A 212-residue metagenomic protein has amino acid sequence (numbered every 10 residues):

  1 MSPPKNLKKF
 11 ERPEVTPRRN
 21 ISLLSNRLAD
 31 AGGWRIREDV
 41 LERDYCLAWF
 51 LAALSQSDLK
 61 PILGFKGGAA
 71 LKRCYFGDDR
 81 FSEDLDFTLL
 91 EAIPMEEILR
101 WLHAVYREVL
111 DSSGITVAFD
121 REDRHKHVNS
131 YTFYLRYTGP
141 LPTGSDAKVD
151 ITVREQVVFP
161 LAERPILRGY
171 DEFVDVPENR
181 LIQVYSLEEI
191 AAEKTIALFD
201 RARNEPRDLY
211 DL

Functional and structural regions predicted by a protein language model:
S2, N26-W34, D44, A48-A52 (+2 more regions): Catalytic cores of NTP-dependent nucleotidyl/adenyl transfer enzymes across multiple folds
S2-G64: Helical scaffold of the NTase/Pol beta-like nucleotidyltransferase catalytic core
R35-I36, D86-M95, L198: Short histidine-centered catalytic/ligand-binding loop motif
Y45-A52, P61, A69, E83 (+3 more regions): N-terminal, well-ordered alpha-helical segments
S55-L85, E91: Active-site nucleotide-donor binding segment shared across nucleotidyl transfer reactions
C74-D78, I98-W101, S145-A147, L161-E163: Short, conserved acidic/polar surface loops in the N-terminal third of protein domains
L89-H125: Metal-dependent nucleotidyltransferase catalytic core
